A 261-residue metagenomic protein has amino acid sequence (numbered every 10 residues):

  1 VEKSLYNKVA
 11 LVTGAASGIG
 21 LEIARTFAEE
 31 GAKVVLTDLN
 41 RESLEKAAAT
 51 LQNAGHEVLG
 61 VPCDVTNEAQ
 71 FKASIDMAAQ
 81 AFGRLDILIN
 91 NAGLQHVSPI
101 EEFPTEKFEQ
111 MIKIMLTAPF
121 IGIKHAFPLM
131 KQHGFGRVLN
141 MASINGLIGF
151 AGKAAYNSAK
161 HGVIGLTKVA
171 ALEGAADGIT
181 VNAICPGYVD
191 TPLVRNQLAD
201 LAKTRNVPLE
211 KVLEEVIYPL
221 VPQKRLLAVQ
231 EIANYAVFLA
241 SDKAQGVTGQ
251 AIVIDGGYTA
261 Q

Functional and structural regions predicted by a protein language model:
S4-V35: Canonical Rossmann dinucleotide-binding motif of NAD(H)/NADP(H)-dependent dehydrogenases/reductases, specifically
F82, I123, F127, F135 (+2 more regions): C-terminal substrate-recognition "lid" of short-chain dehydrogenase/reductases
P99-I100, K107-I112, I217: Substrate-binding pocket helix/loop in short-chain dehydrogenase/reductase
E101, I148-A155, A176-D177, K224 (+1 more regions): Active-site loop immediately N-terminal to the catalytic Tyr-X3-Lys motif of short-chain dehydrogenase/reductase
I123, A159, T167: Active-site helix of classical SDR
S143: Residue(s) in the substrate-gating loop at a strand-loop-helix junction that position the organic substrate next
A175, T180, V247-G249: Short, small/polar-rich loop/turn modules that mediate ligand/substrate recognition or access, typified
